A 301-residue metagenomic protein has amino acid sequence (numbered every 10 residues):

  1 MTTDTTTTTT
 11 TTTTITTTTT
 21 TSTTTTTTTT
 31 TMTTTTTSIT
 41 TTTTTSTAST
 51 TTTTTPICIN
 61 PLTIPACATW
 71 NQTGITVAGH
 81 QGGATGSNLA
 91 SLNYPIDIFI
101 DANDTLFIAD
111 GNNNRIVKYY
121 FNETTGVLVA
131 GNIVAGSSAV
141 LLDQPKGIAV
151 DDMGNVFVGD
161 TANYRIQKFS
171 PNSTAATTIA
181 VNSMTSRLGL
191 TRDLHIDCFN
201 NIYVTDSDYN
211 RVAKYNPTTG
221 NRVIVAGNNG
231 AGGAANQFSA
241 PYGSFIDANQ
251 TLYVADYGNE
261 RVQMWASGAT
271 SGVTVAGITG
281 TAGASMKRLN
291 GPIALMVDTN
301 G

Functional and structural regions predicted by a protein language model:
M1-T54: Low-complexity tandem-repeat tracts in intrinsically disordered regions
P61-Y94, T124-K146, S173-L190, T219-Y242 (+1 more regions): Gly/Pro-rich loop segments of beta-rich domains
I100-N103, V150-M153, I196-F199, I246-N249 (+1 more regions): Residue-level detector of Asp-centered blade-edge/turn motifs that repeat once per structural unit in beta-propeller
T105-F107, N155-F157, N201-V204, L252-V254: Conserved beta-propeller blade signature
A109-A130: Beta-propeller domains
D110, Y119-Y120, D160, F169-S170 (+4 more regions): Structural recognition of the beta-propeller blade-terminating site
N114-V117, Y164-Q167, N210-V212, R222 (+1 more regions): Structural signal for beta-propeller blades
